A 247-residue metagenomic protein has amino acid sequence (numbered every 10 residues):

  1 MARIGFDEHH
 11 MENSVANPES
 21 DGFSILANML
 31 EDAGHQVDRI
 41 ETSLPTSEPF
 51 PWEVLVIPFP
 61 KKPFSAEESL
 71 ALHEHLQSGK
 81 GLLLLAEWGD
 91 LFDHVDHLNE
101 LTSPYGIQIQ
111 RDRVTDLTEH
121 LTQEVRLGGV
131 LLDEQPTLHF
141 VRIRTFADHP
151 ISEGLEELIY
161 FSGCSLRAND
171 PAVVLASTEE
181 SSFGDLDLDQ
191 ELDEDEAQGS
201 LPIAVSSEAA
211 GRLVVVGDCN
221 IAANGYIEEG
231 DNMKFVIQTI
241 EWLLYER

Functional and structural regions predicted by a protein language model:
M1-R247: Short, surface-exposed patches at the edges or C-terminal ends of soluble domains, predominantly
